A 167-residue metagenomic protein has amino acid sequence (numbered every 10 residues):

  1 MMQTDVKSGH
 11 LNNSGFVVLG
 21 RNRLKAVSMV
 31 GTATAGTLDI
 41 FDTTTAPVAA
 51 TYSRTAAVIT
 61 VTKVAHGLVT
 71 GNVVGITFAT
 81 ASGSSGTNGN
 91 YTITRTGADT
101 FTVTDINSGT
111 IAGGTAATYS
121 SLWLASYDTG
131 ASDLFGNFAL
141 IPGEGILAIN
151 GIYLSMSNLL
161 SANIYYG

Functional and structural regions predicted by a protein language model:
M1-P47, S53, G75, T94-A98 (+1 more regions): Surface-exposed, low-hydrophobicity beta-strand/loop segments enriched in small/polar/acidic residues
A46-W123: Small/polar beta-strand repeat architecture
